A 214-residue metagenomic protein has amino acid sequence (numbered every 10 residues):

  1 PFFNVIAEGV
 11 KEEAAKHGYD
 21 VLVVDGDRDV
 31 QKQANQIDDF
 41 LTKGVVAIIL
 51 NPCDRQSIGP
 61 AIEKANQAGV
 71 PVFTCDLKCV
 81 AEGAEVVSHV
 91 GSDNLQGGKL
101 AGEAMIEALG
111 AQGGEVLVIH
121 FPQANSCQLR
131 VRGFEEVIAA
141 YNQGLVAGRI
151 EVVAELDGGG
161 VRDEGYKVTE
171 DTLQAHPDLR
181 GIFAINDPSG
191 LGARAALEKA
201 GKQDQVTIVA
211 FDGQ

Functional and structural regions predicted by a protein language model:
P1-Q214: A residue-level marker of the well-folded mature domains of exported/periplasmic proteins
